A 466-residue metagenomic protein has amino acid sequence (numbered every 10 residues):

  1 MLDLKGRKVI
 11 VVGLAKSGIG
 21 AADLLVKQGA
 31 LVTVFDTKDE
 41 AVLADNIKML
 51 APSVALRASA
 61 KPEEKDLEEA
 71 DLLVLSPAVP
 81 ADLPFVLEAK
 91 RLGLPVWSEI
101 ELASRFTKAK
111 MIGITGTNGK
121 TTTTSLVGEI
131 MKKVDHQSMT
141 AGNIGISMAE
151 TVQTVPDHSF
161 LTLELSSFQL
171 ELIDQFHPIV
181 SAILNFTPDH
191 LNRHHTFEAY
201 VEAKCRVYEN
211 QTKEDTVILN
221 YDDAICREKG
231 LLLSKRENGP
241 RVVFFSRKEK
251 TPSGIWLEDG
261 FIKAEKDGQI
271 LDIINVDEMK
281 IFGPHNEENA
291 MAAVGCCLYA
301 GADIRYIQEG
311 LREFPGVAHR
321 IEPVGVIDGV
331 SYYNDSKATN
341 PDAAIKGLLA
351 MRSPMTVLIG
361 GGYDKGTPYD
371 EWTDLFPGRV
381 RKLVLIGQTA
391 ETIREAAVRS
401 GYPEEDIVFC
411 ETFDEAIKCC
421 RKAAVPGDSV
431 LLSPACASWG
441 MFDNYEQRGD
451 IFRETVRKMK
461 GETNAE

Functional and structural regions predicted by a protein language model:
M1-S98, L102: N-terminal leader/targeting and accessory segments in enzymes
L2-K8, G18-Q28, I274-V380: Nucleotide phosphate-binding/pyrophosphate-handling subdomain across enzymes that bind or process nucleotide phosphates
L24-K27, K48, E64-E68, P77-Y221 (+5 more regions): Phosphate-binding loop of NTP-binding sites
L25, L73, I114, N143 (+11 more regions): Residue-level signal for inorganic ion chemistry
L31-K38, V217-Y221, I359-G360, R379-Q388: Short internal beta-strands
V32-D36, T140, T162, F244 (+1 more regions): Short beta-strand "acidic-cap" motif of Rossmann-like dinucleotide-binding folds
D36, A60-K61, W97-E101, E237-L257 (+3 more regions): Beta-strand->loop->alpha-helix junctions that form or flank phosphate-binding loops in nucleotide-handling enzymes
N46-K48, D370-D428, N464-A465: C-terminal helical cap/extension that packs against the catalytic core of soluble nucleotide-cofactor enzymes
